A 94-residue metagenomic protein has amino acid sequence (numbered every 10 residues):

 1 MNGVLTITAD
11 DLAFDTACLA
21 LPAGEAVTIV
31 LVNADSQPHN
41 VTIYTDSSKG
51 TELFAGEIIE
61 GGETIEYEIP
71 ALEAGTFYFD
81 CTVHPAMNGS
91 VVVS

Functional and structural regions predicted by a protein language model:
M1-A26: N-terminal edge beta-strand
G3, Q37, M87: Residue-level signal for beta-strand positions within conserved beta-sheet cores that form or flank
T6-T8, T28-V30, T42, D80 (+1 more regions): Soluble periplasmic/extracytoplasmic beta-strand elements of cell-envelope proteins
D10, T28, F54-E57, T82: Secondary-structure boundary/capping motif
L12, A34, D46-S48, H84: Residue-level signature for short turns and capping positions that connect secondary-structure elements
A13, I59-S94: Extracellular/periplasmic metallocenter environments
A17-Q37, V41, I65-E73, F77-F79: Beta-strand cores of secreted/periplasmic/IMS beta-sandwich domains, seen most often in copper-related folds
S36-G61: Histidine- and aromatic-enriched segments that form or immediately flank copper-ligand environments
